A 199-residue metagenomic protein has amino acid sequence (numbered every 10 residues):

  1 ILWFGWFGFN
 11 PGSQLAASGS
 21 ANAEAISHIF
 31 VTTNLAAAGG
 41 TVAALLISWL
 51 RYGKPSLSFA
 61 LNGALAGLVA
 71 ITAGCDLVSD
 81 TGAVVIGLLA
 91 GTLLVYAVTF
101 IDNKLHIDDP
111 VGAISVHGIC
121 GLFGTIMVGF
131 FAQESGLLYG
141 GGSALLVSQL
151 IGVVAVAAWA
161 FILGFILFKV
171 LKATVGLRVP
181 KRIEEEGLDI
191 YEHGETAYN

Functional and structural regions predicted by a protein language model:
I1-N199: Glycine- and aromatic-enriched membrane alpha-helices
